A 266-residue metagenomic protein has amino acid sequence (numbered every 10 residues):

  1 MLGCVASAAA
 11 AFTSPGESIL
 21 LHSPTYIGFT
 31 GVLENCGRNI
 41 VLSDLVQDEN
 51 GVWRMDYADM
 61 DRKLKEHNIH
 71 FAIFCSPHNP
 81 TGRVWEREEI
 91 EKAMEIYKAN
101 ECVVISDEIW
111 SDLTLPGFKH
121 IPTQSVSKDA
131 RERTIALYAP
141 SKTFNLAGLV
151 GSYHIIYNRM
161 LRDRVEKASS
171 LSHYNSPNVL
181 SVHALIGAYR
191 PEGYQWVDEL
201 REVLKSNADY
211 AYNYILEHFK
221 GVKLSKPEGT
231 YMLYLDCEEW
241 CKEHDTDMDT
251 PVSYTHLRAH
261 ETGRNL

Functional and structural regions predicted by a protein language model:
M1-E95, D112-L113, H120-S125: Conserved core of the PLP fold type I
G16-S18, R131-T134: Short acidic capping loops at alpha-helix termini that bridge into adjacent secondary structure
R38, A99-C102, R131-E132: A short helix->loop->beta-strand "cap" motif at the edges of active sites that frequently abuts
F71, V103-V104, I135: Hydrophobic "anchor" residues on beta-strands that sit immediately upstream of conserved functional sites
E108-W110: Conserved Walker B
R133-E217, V222-G229: PLP-dependent aminotransferase class I/II
H256-A259, G263-L266: Single conserved hydrophobic/aromatic residue that forms the stacking wall/gate of nucleotide- or nucleobase-binding
